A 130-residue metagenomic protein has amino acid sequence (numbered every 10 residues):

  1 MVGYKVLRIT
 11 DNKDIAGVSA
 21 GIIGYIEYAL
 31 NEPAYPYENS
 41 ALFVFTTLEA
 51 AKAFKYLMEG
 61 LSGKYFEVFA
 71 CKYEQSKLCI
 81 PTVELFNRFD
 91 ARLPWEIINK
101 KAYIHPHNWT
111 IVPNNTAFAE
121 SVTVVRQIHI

Functional and structural regions predicted by a protein language model:
M1-E27, P33-S40, L48-I130: Conserved NAD+-utilizing ADP-ribose enzyme module
